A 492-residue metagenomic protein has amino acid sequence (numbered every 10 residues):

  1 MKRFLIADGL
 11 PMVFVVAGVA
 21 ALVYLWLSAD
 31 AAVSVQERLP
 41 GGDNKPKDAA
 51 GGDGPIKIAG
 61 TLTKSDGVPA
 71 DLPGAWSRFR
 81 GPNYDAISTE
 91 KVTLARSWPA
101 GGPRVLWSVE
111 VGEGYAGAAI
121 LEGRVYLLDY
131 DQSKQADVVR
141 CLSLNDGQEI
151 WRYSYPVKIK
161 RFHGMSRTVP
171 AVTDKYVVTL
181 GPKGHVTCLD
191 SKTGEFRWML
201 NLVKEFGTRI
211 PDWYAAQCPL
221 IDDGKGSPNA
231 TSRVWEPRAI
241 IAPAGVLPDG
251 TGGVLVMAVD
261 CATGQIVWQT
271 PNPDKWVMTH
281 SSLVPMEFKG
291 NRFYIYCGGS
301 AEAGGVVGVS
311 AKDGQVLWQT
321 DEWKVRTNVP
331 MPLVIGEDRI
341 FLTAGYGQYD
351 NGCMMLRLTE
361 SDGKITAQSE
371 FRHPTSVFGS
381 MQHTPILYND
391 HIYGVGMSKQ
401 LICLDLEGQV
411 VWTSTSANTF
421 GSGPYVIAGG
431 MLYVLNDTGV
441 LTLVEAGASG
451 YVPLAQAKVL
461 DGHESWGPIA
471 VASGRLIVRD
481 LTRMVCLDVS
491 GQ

Functional and structural regions predicted by a protein language model:
K2-Q492: Noncatalytic, solvent-exposed loop/strand surfaces of beta-propeller-type extracellular/periplasmic domains
